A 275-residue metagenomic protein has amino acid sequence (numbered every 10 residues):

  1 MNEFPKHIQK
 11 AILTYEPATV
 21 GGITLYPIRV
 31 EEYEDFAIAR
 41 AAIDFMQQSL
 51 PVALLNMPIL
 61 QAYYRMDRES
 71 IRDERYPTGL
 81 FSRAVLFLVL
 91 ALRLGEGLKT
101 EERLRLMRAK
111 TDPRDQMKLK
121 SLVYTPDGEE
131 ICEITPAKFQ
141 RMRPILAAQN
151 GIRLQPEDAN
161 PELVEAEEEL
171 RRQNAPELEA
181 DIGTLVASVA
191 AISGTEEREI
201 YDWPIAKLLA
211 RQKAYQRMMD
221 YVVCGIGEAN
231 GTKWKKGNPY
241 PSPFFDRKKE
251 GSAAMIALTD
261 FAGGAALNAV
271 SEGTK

Functional and structural regions predicted by a protein language model:
M1-S70, E74-P77, T135-A229, K275: An amphipathic, hydrophobic-aromatic interaction surface with interspersed Lys/Arg that forms lipid/phosphate-bearing
L80: Short, charge-rich binding segments
R83-E177: Hydrophobic, aromatic-lined core segments that form the binding pocket/scaffold for planar heteroaromatic ligands
D202-K275: Alpha-helical oligomerization segments
